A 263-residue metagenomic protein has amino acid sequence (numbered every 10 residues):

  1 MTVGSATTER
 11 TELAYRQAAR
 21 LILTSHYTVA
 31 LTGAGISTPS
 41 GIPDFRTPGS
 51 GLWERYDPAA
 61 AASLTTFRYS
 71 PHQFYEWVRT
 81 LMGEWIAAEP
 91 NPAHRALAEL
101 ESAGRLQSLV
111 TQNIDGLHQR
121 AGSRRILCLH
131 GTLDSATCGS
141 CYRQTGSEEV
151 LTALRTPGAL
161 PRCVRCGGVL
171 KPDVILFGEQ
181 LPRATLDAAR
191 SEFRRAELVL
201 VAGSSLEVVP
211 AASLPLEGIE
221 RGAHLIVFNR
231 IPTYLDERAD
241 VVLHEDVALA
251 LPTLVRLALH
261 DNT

Functional and structural regions predicted by a protein language model:
M1-T263: Conserved catalytic core of sirtuin-type NAD+-dependent deacylases
